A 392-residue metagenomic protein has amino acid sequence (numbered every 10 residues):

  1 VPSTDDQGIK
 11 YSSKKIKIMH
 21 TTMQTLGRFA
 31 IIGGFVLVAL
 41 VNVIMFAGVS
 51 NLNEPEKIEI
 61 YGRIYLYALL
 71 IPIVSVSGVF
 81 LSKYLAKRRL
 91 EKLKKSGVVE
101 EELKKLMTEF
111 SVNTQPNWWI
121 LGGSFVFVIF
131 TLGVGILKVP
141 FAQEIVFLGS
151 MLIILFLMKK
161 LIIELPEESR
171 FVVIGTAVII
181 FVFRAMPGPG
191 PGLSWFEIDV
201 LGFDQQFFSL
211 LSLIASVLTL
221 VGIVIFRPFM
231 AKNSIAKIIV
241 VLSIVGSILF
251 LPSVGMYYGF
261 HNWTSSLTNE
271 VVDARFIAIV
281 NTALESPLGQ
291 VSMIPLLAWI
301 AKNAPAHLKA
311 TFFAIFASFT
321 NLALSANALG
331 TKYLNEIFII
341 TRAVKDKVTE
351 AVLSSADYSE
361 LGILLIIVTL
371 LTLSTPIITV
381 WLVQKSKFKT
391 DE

Functional and structural regions predicted by a protein language model:
V1, F181, W263-P295: Hydrophobic core of transmembrane alpha-helices in multi-pass small-molecule transporters, especially MFS/SLC-type
V1-K10, G289-P305, T311: Intracellular juxtamembrane helix-capping segments at the cytosolic ends of symmetry-related transmembrane helices
P2-P189, T369-E392: Intracellular loop-helix junctions on the cytosolic face of multi-pass helical membrane proteins
T25-G33, F181, L210-V217, I244-S247 (+2 more regions): Transmembrane alpha-helical cores of Major Facilitator Superfamily
I198-F207: Short extramembrane helix-to-coil loop segments that connect adjacent transmembrane helices in Major
V221-V241, N335: Helix-to-loop junctions at the C-terminal end of transmembrane segments in multipass secondary transporters
I244-V271: C-terminal ends and interior cores of transmembrane alpha-helices in multi-pass membrane transporters/permeases
A306-I340: A late C-terminal transmembrane helix in Major Facilitator Superfamily
